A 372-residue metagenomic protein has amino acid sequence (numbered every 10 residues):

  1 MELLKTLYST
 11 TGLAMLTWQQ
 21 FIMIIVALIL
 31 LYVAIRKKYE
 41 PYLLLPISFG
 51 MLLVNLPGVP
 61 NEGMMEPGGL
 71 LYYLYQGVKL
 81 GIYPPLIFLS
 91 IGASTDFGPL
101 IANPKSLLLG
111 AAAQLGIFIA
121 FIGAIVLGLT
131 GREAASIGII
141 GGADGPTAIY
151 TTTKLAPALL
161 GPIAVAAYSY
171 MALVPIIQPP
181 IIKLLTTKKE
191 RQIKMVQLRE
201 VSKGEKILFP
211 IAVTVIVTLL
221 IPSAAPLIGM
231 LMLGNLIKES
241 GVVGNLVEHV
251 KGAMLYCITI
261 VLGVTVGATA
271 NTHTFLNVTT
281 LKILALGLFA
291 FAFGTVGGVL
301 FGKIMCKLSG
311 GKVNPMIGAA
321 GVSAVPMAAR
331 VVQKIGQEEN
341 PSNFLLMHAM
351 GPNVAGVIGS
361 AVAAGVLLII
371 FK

Functional and structural regions predicted by a protein language model:
M1-P67: N-terminal alpha-helical transmembrane segments of multi-pass membrane transport and channel/translocase proteins
L30, L53, G77-I101, G234-I237 (+1 more regions): Hydrophobic transmembrane alpha-helices of secondary-active transporters and Na+-translocating membrane complexes
R36-L44, G63-E66, L71-Y75, S94-L109 (+4 more regions): Interfacial helix-loop-helix linkers and transmembrane-helix boundary segments in multi-pass membrane proteins
Q76, L80, F88-S94, L109-I119 (+4 more regions): Alpha-helical membrane segments and immediately flanking helix-loop junctions that form or couple to the substrate/ion
L100-F121, N271-G298, A349-N353: Entry/N-cap segments of selected transmembrane alpha helices and their immediately preceding amphipathic helices
A158-I176, L286-G294, I317: Alpha-helical transmembrane segments
S169-V242: Membrane-embedded hairpin module used as a gating/binding unit in multi-pass transport and secretion proteins
T214-F301: Transmembrane helical segments that form the transport core of multi-pass membrane transport proteins
